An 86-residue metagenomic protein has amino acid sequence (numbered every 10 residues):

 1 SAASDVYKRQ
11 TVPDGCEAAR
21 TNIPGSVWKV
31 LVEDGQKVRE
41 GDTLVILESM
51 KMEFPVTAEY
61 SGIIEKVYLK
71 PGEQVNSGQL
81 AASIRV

Functional and structural regions predicted by a protein language model:
S1-Y7: Short, small-residue-biased leader/transition segments that mark boundaries at the very start of proteins
T11-V86: Structured functional modules or segments
